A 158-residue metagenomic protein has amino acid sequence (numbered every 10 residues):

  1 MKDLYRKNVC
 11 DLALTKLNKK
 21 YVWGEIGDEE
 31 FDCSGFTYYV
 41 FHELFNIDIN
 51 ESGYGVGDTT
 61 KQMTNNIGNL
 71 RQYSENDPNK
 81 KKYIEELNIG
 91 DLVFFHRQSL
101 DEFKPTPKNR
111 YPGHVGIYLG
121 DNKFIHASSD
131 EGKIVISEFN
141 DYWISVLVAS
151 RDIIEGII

Functional and structural regions predicted by a protein language model:
D3-C10, I47-I134, V146-L147, I153-I158: ...with weaker cross-activation on analogous glycine-rich loops/strands in unrelated enzymes
D3-K7, G27-G35, K81, D141: Soluble non-cytosolic domains of exported or imported proteins
L12-N69: Secreted/periplasmic proteins that engage bacterial cell-wall peptidoglycan
E25-G27, P105-T106, E138: Short, solvent-exposed loop/turn segments at secondary-structure boundaries
E29, V40, Y118-D121, S137: Basic, gly/Ser/Thr/Pro-rich low-complexity segments located predominantly at protein N termini
V40, W143-I144: Short, charged/polar low-complexity linear motifs in solvent-exposed/disordered segments
V135-D141: A short, polar/proline- and glycine-enriched secondary-structure boundary/capping micro-motif
